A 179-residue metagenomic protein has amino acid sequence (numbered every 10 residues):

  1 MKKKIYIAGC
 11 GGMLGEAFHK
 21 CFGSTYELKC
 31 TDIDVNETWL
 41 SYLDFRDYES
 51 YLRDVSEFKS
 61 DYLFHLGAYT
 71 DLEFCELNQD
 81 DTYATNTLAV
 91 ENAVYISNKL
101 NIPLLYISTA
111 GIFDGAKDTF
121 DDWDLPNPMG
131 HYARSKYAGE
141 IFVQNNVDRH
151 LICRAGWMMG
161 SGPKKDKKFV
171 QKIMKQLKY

Functional and structural regions predicted by a protein language model:
K2-T25: N-terminal Rossmann NAD(P)H-binding glycine-rich loop of SDR-like oxidoreductase domains
I33-E49: Rossmann-fold cofactor-recognition segment
L40, T82-T85, P128, Y132: A hydrophobic alpha-helix adjacent to the NAD(P)-binding/active-site core of NAD(P)-dependent oxidoreductases, strongly
F45-T85: NAD(P)H-binding glycine-rich loop region in Rossmannoid oxidoreductase-like domains and their noncatalytic homologs
Y69-L72, L77, I107-G130: Active-site "gating" loop of Rossmann-like NAD(P)-dependent oxidoreductase/epimerase domains
L77-L105, F142: NAD(P)-cofactor binding segment of oxidoreductase domains
S135: Active-site helix of classical SDR
I141-Y179: NAD(P)-dependent short-chain dehydrogenase/reductase
